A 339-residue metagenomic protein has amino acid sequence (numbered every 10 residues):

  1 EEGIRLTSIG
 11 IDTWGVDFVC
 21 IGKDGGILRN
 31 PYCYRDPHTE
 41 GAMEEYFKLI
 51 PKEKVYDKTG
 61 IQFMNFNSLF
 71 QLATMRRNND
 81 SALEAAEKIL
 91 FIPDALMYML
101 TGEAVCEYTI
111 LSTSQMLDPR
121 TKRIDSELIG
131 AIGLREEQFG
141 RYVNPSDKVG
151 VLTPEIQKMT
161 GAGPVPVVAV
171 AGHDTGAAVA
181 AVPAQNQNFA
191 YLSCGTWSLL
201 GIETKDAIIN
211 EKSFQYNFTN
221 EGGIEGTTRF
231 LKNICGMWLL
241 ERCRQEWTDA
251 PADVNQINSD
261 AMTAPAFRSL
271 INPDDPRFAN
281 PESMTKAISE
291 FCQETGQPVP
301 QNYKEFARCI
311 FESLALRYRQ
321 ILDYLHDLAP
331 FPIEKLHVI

Functional and structural regions predicted by a protein language model:
E1-R29, G41, D57, R141 (+1 more regions): N-terminal glycine/serine-rich phosphate-binding loop of ATP-dependent small-molecule kinases, especially carbohydrate
I4, G26, E137, Q187 (+1 more regions): Structured loop/turn residues at beta-strand edges in well-structured enzyme cores
I9-G15, P145-S146, C194-W197, K335-I339: Glycine-rich beta-strand-to-loop/alpha-helix junction loops that act as flexible
D36: Carbohydrate-associated surface elements
E40, F47-G60, M64-N65, F70-E103 (+5 more regions): Active-site core segments that coordinate phosphate-bearing ligands/cofactors across diverse enzyme families
C106-S112: Helix-loop-beta segment of a Rossmann-like dinucleotide-binding subdomain
S126, G130-S146: A conserved helix-loop-beta module that forms one wall/lid of the active-site cleft in ATP-utilizing catalytic domains
G140-K148, I257-M262: Short linear loop/turn motifs
